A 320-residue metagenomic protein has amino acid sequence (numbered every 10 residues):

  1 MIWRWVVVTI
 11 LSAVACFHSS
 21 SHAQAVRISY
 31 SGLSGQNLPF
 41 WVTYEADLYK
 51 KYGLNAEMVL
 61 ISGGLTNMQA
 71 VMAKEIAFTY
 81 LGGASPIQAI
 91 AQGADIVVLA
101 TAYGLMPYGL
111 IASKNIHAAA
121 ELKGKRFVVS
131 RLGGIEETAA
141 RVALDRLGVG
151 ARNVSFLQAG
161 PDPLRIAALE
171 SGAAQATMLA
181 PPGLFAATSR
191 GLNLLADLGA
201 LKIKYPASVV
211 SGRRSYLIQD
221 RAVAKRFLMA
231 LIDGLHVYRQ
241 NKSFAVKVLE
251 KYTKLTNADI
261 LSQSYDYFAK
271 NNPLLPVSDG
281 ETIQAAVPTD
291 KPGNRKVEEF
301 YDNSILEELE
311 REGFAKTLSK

Functional and structural regions predicted by a protein language model:
M1-W3: N-terminal secretory signal peptides that target proteins for export/translocation
W5-C16: Bacterial N-terminal signal peptides
F17-A23: Sec/Tat signal peptide C-region and signal peptidase I cleavage site
Q24-P161, R165-S171, Q175-P181, L194-L198 (+1 more regions): Short, glycine-/small- and polar/acidic-enriched structural segments that line small-molecule recognition paths
A84-S85, F156-L157, P163-Y252: Pocket-lining segment of extracytoplasmic ligand-binding domains
G134-V154, M229-I260, E299-S304, E308: Ligand-binding clefts/hinges and TM-proximal coupling segments of bilobed small-molecule sensing domains
I218-N294: Secondary-structure end/capping motifs
P288-K320: Conserved C-terminal helix/tail region of periplasmic/extracytoplasmic solute-binding proteins
